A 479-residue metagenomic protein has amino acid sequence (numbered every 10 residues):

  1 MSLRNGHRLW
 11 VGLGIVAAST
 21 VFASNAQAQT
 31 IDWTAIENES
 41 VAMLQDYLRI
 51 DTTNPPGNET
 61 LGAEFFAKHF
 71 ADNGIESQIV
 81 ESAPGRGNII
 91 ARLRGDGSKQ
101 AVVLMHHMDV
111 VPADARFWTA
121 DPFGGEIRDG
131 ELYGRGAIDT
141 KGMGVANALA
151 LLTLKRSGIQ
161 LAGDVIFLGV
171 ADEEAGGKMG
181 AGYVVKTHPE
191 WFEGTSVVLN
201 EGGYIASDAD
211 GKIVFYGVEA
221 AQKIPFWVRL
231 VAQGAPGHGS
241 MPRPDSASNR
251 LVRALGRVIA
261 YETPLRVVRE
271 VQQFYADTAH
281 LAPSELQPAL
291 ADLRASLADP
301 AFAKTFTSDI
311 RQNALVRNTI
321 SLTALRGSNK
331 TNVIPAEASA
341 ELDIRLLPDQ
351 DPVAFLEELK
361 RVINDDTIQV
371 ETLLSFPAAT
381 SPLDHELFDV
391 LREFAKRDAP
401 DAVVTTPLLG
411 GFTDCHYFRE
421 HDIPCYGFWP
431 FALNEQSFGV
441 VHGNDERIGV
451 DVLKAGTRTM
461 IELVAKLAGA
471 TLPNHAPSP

Functional and structural regions predicted by a protein language model:
M1-L13: Bacterial N-terminal signal peptides that target proteins for export
V11-V21: Bacterial N-terminal signal peptides
A23-A28: Boundary at the C-terminal end of the N-terminal hydrophobic targeting segment
Q29-A115, E337-S339, P352-V353: N-terminal helical capping/dimerization or prosegment-like subdomains of hydrolases acting on amide or phosphate bonds
G97-K99, Y204-S207, R266-N329, A336 (+2 more regions): An extended, acidic, His-containing surface patch that forms the Zn2+-binding/catalytic region of metallohydrolases
K99-I166, D451: Active-site metal-coordination/substrate-binding segment of hydrolases, especially metallo-dependent peptidases
L132, I138-G217: Acidic/histidine-rich catalytic neighborhood of metal-dependent amide-processing enzymes
G182-K186, A235, S240-P264: A short core secondary-structure module
